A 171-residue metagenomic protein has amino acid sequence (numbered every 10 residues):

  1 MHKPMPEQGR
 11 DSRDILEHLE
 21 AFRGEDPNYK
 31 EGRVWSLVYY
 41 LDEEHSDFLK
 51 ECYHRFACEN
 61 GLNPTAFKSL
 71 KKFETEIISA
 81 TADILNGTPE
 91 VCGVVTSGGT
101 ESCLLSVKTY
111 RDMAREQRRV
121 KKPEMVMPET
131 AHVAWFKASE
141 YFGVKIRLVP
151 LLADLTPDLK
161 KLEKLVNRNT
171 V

Functional and structural regions predicted by a protein language model:
M1-E90: N-terminal entrance/gating region of PLP-dependent enzymes' catalytic architecture
F22, I84, M113, F142 (+2 more regions): Change "in soluble alpha/beta enzymes" to "in soluble alpha/beta proteins
V38-Y39, V94, V126: Residues in well-ordered beta-strands of folded domains
R55-C58, A114-R115, N169-V171: A short alpha-helix capping/helix-coil boundary motif
K71-E74, I78-S79, E90-R118, W135-A138: Conserved beta-loop-alpha segment that forms the PLP phosphate-binding cup at the N-terminus of a helix
S97-T100, R119-P123, M127-V171: PLP-dependent aminotransferase-class I/II
